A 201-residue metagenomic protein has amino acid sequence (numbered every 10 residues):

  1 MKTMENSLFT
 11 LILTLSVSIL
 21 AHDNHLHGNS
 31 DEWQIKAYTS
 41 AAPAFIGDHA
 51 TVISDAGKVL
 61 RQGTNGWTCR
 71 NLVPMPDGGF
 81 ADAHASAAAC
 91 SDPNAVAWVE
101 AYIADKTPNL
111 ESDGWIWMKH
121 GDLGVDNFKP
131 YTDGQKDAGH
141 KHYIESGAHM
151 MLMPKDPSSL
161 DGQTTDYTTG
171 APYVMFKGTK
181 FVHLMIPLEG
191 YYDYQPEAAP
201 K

Functional and structural regions predicted by a protein language model:
M1-F9: Bacterial N-terminal signal peptides that target proteins for export
L8, L20-H22: Long, low-complexity intrinsically disordered regions enriched in Ser/Thr, Asp/Glu, Pro/Gly
I12-T14: Compositionally biased, low-complexity segments
S16-S18: N-terminal signal peptide c-region/cleavage motif recognized by signal peptidases
H22-K201: Primary mode marks residue(s) on the alpha4-beta5-alpha5 output face of response regulator receiver
